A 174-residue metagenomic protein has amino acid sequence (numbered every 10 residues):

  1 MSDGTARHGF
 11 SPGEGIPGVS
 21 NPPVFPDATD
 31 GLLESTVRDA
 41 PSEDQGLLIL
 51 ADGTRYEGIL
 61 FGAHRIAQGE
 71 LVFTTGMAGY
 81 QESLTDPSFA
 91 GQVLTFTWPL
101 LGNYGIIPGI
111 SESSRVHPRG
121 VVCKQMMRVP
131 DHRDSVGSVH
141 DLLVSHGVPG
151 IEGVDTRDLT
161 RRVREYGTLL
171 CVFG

Functional and structural regions predicted by a protein language model:
S2-G174: RNA-binding accessory domains that recognize and position tRNA/RNA substrates
